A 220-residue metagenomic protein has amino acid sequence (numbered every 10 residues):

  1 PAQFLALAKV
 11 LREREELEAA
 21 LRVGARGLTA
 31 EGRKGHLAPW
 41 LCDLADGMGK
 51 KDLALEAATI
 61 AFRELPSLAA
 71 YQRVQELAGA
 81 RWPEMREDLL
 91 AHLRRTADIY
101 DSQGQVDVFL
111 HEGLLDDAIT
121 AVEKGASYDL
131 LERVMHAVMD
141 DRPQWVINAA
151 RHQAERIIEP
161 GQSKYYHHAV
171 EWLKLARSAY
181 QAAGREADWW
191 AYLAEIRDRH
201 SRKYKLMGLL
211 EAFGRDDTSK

Functional and structural regions predicted by a protein language model:
P1-K220: Eukaryote-biased, non-catalytic alpha-solenoid scaffold regions
